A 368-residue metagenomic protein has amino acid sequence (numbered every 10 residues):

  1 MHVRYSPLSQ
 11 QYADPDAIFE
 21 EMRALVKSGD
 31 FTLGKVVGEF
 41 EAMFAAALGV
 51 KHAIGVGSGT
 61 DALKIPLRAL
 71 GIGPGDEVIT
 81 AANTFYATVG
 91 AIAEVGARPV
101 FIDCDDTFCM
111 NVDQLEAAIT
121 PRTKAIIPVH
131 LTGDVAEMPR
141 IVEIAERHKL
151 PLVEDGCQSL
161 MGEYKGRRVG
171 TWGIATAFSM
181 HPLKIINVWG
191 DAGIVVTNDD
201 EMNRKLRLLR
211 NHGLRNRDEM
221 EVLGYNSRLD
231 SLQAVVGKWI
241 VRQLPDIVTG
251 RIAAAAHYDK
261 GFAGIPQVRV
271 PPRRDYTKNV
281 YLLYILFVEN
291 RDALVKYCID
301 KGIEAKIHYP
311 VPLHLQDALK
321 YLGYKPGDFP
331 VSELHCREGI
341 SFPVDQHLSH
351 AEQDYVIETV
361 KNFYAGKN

Functional and structural regions predicted by a protein language model:
M1-D30, K35, P343: N-terminal "arm"/small-domain region of PLP-dependent enzymes with the aminotransferase-like
L8-S9, V37-M43, A47-A53, D113 (+6 more regions): PLP-dependent aminotransferase class I/II
D30-E77, A91-E94, F101, R167: Phosphate-binding glycine-rich loop
G55, T80, F101, V195 (+1 more regions): Conserved SAM-binding loop
K64-I119, A125-I127: Conserved PLP-anchoring active-site segment centered on the Schiff-base-forming lysine
D76, A82-T84, D103, G156 (+3 more regions): Nucleotide-sugar donor-binding loop of glycosyltransferases
T107-V188, I194-V196: Active-site phosphate-binding strand-loop segment of PLP-dependent enzymes
